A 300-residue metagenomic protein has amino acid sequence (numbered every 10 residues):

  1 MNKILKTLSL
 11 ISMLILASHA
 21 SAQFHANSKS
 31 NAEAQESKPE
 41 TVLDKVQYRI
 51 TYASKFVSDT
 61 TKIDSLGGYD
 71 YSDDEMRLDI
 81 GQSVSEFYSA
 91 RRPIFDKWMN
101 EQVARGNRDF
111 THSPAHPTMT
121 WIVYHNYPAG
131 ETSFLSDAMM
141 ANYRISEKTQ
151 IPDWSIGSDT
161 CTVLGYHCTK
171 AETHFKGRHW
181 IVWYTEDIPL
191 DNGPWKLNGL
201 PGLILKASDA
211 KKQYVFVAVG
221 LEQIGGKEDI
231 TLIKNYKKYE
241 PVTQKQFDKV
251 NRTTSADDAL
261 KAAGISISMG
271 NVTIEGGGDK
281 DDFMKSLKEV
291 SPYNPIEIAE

Functional and structural regions predicted by a protein language model:
M1-K38: Bacterial Sec-dependent N-terminal signal peptides
H19, W98-N100, I181-V182, G202: Alpha-helix boundary/interfacial micro-motifs
Q23-P152, G157-T160, H167, K212-E300: Extracellular or lumenal secretory-pathway regions
G157-V163, K170, N192-P194: Short helix-to-loop capping/linker segments positioned immediately adjacent to catalytic or ligand/cofactor-binding
V163-L164, F175: Structural motif
A171-K234: Gly/Pro-enriched, hydrophobic low-complexity segments that function as extracytoplasmic propeptides/linkers
